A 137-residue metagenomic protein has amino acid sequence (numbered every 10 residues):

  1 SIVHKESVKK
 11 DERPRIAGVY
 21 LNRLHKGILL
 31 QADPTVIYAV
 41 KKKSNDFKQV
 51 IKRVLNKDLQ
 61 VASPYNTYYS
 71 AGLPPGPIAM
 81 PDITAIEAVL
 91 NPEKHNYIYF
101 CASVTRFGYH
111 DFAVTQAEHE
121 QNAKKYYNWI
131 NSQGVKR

Functional and structural regions predicted by a protein language model:
S1-R137: Bacterial extracytoplasmic/cell-wall-associated proteins, especially those involved in peptidoglycan
